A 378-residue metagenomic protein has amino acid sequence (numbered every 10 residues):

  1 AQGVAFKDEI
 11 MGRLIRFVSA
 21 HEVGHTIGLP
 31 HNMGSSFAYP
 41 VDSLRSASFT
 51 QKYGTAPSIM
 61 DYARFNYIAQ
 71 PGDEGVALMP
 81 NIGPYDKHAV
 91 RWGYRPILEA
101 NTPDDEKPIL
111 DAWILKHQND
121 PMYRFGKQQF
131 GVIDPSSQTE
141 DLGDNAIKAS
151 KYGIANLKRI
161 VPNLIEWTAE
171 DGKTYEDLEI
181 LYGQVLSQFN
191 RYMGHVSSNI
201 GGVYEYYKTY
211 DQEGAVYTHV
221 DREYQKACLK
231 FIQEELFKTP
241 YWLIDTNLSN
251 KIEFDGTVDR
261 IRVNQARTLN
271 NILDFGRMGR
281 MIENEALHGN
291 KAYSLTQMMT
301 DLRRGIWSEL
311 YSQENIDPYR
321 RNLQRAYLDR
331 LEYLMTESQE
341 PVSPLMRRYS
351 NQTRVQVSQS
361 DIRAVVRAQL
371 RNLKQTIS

Functional and structural regions predicted by a protein language model:
Q2-S19: Short pre-active-site segment immediately N-terminal to the catalytic Zn-binding motif
A5, S36-S378: Conserved catalytic/binding loops enriched for acidic/polar residues
M11, P30, A38-Y39: Active-site and adjacent substrate-binding regions of carbohydrate-active enzymes
F17-N32: Active-site recognition of the HExxH zinc-binding catalytic motif
